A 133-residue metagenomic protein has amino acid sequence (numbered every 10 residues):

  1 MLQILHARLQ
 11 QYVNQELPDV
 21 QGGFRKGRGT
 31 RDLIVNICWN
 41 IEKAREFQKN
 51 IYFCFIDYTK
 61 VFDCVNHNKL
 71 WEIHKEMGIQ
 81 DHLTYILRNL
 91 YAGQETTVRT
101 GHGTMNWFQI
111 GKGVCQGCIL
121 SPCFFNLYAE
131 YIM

Functional and structural regions predicted by a protein language model:
M1-I132: Conserved pre-catalytic core of RNA-dependent polymerases
